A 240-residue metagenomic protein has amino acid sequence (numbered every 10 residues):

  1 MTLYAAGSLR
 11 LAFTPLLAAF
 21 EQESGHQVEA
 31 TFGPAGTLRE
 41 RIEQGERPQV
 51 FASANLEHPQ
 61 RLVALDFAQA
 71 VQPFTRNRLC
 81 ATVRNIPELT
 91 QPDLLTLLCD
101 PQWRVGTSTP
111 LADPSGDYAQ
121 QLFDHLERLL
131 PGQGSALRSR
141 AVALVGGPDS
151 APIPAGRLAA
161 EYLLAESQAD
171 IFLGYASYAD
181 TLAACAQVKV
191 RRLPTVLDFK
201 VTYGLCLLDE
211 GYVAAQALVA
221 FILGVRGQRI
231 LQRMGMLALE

Functional and structural regions predicted by a protein language model:
M1-S24, E29-T31, G36, E40-E46 (+4 more regions): Exported/periplasmic ABC-transporter solute-binding proteins
D66-Q72: Central helical "cap/lid" subdomain
